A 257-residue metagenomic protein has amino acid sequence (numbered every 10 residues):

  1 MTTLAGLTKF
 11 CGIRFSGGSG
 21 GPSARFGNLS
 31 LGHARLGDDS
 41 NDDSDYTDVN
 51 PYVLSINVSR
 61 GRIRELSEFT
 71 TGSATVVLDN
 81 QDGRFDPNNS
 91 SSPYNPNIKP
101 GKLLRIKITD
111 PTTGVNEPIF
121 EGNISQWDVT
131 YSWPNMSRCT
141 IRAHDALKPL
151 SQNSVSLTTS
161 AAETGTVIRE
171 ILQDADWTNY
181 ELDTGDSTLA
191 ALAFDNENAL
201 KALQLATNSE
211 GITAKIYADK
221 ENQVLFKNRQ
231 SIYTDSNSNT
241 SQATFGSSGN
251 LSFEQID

Functional and structural regions predicted by a protein language model:
M1-A162, E170, A191-G211, D235-I256: Assembly/oligomerization scaffold segments
L147-K148, D186-S187, S231: Short acidic/polar capping segments at secondary-structure boundaries
S151, V167-F194, D219: N-terminal export/assembly leaders
G211-N239: Extended amphipathic alpha-helical segments with heptad-repeat/coiled-coil character used for oligomerization, fusion
